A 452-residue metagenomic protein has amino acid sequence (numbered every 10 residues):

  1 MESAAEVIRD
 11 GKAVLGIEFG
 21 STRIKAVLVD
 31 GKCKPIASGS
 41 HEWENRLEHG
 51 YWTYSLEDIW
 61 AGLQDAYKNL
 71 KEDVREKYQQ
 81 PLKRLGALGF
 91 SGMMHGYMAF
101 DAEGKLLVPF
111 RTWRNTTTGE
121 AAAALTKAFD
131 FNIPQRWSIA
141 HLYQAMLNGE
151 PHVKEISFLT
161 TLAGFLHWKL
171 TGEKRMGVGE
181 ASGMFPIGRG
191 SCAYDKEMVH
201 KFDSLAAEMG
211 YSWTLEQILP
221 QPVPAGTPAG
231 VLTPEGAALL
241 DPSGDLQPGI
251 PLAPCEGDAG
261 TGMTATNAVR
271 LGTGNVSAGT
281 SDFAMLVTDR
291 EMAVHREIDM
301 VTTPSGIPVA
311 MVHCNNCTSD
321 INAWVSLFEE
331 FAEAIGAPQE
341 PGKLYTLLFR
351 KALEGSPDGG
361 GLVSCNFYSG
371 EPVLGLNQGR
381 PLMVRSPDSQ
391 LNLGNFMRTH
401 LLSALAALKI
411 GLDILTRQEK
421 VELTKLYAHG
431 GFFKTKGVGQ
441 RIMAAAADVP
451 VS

Functional and structural regions predicted by a protein language model:
M1-V108, A123-A124, E155, E216 (+3 more regions): N-terminal glycine/serine-rich phosphate-binding loop of ATP-dependent small-molecule kinases, especially carbohydrate
E2-G11, L15-G16, E120-M176, F185-F202 (+3 more regions): Active-site core segments that coordinate phosphate-bearing ligands/cofactors across diverse enzyme families
G20, V27, E103, P222 (+3 more regions): Anionic group-transfer/hydrolysis microenvironments
I36-A37, G210-G226: Core alpha/beta catalytic barrel or barrel-like domain that forms the active/cofactor pocket in diverse metabolic
W52, L56, W60-L63, F90 (+4 more regions): Generic structural signal for well-ordered secondary structure
R75-T112, N132-P134, H167-G188, L219-L232: Short beta-strand-loop/turn "lid" adjacent to the catalytic site in phosphate-handling enzymes
N115: Carbohydrate-associated surface elements
